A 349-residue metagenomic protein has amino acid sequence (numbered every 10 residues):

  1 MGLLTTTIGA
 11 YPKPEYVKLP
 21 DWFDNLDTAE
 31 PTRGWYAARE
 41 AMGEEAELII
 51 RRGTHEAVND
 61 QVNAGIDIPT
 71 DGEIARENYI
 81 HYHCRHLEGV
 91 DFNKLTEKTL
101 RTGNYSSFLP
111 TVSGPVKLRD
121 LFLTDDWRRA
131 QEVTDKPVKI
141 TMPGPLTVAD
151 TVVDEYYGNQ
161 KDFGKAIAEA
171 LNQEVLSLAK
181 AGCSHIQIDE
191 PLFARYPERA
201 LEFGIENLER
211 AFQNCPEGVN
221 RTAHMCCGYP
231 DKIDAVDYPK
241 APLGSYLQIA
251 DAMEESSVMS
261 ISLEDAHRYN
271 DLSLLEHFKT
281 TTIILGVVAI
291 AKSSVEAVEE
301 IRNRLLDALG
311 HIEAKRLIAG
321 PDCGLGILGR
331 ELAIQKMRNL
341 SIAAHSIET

Functional and structural regions predicted by a protein language model:
M1-T349: Domain-level signal for soluble alpha/beta catalytic cores
